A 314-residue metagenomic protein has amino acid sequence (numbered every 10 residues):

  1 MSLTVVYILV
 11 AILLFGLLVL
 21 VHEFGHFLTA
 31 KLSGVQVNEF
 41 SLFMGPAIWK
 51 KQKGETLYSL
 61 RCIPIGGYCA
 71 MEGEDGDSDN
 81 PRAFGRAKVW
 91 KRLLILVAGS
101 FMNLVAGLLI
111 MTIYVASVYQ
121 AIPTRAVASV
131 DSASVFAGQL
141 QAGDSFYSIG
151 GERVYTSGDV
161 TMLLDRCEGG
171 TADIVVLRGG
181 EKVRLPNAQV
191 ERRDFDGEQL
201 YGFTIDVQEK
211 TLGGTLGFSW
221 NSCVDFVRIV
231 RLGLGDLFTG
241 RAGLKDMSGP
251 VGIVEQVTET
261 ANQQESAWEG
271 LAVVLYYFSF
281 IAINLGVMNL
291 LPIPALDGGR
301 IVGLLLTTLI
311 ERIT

Functional and structural regions predicted by a protein language model:
M1-L9, L13, R82, R86-W90 (+10 more regions): Structural motif marking the loop-to-transmembrane transition
V6-N80, M288-L296, R300-I310: Small-residue-rich helix-interface/hinge motifs
V10, L32, E39, T56-S59 (+1 more regions): Internal alpha-helical transmembrane segments
F15-V19, N103, G107, F280-N289: Alpha-helical transmembrane segments of multi-pass membrane proteins
A87, V190-L285, L305-T314: Functional transmembrane alpha-helices
G107-P123, L232-G235, V257-E265, M288: Juxtamembrane "helix exit" motif at the C-terminal ends of alpha-helical transmembrane segments in multi-pass membrane
F136-G158, C223: Conserved PDZ fold ligand-binding element
Y147, M162-Q199, T204: PDZ-domain C-terminal substructure recognizer with occasional recognition of PDZ-binding tails
